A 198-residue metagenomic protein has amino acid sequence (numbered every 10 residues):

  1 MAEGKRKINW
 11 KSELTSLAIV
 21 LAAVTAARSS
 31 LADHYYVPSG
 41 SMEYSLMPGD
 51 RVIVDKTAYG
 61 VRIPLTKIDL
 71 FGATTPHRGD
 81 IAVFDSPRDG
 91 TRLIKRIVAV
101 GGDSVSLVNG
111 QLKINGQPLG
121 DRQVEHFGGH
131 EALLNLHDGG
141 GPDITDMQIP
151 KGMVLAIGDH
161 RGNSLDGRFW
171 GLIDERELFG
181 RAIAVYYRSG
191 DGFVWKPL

Functional and structural regions predicted by a protein language model:
A2-K11, A26, S30-L198: Soluble "head" domains of membrane/secretory-pathway proteins
S16-V24: Hydrophobic alpha-helical membrane-embedded or membrane-associated segments
